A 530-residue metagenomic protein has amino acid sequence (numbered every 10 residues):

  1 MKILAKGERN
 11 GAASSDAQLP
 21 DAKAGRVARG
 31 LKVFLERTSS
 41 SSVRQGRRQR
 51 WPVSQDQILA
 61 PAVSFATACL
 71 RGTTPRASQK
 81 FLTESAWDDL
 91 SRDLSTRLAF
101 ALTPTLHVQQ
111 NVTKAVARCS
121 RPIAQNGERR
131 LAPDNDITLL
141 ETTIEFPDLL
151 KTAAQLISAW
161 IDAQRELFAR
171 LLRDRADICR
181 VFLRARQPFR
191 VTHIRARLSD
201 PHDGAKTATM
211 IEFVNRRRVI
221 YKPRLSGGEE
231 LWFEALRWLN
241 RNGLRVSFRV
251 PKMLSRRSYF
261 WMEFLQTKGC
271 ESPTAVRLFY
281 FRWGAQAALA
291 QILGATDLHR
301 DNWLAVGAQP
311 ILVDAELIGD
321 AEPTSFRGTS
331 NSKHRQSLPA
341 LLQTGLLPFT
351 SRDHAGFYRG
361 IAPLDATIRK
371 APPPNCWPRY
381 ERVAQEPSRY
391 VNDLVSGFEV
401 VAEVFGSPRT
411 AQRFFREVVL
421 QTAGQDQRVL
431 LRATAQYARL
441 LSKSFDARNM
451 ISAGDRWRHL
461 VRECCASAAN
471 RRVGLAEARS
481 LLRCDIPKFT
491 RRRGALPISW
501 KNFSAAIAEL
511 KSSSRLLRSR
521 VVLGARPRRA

Functional and structural regions predicted by a protein language model:
L4, E8-L102, G127-R130, D136-L172 (+1 more regions): C-terminal catalytic region of ATP-dependent kinase domains
F65-A295, V306-I311, E316, S519 (+1 more regions): Conserved ATP-binding subdomain of kinase catalytic cores across diverse folds
D301-W303: Hydrophobic residue at the +6 position relative to the catalytic HRD Asp in the kinase catalytic loop
